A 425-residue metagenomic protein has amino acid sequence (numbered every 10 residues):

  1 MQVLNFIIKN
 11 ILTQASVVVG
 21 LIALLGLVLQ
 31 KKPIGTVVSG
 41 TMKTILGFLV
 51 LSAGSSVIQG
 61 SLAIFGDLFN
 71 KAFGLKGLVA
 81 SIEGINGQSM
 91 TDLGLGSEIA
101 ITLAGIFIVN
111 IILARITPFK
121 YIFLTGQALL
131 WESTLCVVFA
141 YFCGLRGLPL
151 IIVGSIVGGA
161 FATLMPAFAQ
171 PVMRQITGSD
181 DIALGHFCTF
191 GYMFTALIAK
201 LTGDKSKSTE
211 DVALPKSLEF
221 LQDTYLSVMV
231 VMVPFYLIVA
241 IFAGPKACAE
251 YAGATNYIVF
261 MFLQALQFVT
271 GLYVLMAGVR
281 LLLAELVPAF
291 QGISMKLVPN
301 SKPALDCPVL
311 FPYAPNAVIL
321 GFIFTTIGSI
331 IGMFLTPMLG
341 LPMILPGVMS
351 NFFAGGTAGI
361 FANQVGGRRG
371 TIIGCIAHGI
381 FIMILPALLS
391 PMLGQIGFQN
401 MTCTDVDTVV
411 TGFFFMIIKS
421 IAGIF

Functional and structural regions predicted by a protein language model:
M1-G54, S97-G105, V109-P288, L297-D306 (+2 more regions): Signature of multi-pass transmembrane helix bundles
I7-I11, T91-E98, T117-G126, F311-I319 (+1 more regions): Short, amphipathic, aromatic/basic-enriched membrane-interface segments that mark the entry/exit of transmembrane
G20-I22, V38, N70-Q88, F194 (+3 more regions): Helix-loop-helix junctions within the multi-pass membrane cores of secondary transporters/permeases
G47-A100: Membrane helical hairpin/interfacial module
S55-A63, L385-G394: C-terminal TM-helix exit segments that contain a strictly Trp-centered aromatic cap at the helix terminus
G60, I64-A72, A277-I293: Transmembrane alpha-helix/helix-exit interface in multi-pass inner-membrane proteins
F73-E83, I101-F107, Q127-L135, G154-G159 (+4 more regions): Mid-membrane cores of alpha-helical transmembrane segments in multi-pass membrane proteins, especially transporters
Q127-C143, L286, T325-A387: Membrane-interfacial helix-loop connectors
